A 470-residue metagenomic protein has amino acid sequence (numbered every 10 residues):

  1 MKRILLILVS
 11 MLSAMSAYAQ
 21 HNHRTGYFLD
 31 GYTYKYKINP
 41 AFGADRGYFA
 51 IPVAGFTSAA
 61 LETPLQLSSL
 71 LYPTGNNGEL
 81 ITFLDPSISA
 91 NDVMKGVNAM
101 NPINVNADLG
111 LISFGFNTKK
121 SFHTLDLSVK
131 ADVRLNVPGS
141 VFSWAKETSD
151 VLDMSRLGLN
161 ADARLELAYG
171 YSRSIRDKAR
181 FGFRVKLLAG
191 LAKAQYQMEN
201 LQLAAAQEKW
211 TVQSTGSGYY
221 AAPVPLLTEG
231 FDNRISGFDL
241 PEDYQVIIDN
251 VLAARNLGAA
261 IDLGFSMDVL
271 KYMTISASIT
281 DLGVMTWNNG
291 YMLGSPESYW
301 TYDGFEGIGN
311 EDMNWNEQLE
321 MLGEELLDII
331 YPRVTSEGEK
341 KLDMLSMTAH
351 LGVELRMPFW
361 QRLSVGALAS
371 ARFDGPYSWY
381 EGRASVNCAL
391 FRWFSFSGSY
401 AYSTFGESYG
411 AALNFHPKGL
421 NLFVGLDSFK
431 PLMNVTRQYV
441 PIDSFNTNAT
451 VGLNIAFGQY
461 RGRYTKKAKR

Functional and structural regions predicted by a protein language model:
M1-H23: Bacterial Sec-dependent N-terminal signal peptides
Q20-R470: Subset of outer-membrane beta-barrel
